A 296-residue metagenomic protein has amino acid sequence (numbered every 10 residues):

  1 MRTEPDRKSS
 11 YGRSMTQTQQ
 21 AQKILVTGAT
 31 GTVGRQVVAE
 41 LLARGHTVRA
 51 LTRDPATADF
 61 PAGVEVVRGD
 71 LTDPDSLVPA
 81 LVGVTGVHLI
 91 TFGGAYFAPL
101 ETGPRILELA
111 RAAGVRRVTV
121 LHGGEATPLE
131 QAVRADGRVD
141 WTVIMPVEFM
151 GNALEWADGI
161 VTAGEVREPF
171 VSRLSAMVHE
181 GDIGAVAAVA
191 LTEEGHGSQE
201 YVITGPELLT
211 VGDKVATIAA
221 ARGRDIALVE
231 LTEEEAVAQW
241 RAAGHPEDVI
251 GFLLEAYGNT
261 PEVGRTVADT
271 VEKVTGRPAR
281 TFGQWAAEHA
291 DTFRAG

Functional and structural regions predicted by a protein language model:
R2, S10, T16-A62, T72-V84 (+7 more regions): Oxidoreductase cofactor-interface core, primarily capturing Rossmann-like NAD(P)-dependent enzymes
E4-G12, E233-G296: A hydrophobic C-terminal alpha-helical subdomain
G69: Cofactor-binding loops of NAD(P)H-dependent oxidoreductases, dominated by short-chain dehydrogenase/reductases
